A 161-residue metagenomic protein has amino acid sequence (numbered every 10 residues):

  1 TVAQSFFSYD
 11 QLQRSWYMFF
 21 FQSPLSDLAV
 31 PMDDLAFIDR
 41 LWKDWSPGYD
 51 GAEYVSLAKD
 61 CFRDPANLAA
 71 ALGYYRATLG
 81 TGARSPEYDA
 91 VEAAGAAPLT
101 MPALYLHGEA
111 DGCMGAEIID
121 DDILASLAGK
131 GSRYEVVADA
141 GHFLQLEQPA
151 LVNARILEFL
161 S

Functional and structural regions predicted by a protein language model:
T1-R133, L157: Flexible "cap/lid" subdomain of the alpha/beta-hydrolase fold that forms the substrate-access gate
K130-S161: Catalytic active-site module of serine/aspartate enzymes centered on a nucleophile-bearing elbow/loop
